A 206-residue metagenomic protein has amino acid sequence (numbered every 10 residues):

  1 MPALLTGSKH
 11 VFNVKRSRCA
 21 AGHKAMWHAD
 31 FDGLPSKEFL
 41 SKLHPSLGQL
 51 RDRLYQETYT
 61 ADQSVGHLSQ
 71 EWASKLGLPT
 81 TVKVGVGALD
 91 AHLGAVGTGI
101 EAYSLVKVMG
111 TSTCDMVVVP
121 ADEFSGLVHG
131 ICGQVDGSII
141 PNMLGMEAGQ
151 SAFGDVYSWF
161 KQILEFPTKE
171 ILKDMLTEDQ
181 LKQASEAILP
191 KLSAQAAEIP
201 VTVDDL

Functional and structural regions predicted by a protein language model:
M1-V86: Gly/Ser/Thr-rich active-site cleft segment
A3-S8, S36-Y55, P120-A121, L127-L206: A short helix-loop
K24, L93-G97, T113-V117: Short beta-strand scaffold segments in enzyme catalytic cores
L68, A91, A152-V156: Catalytic-loop motifs flanking and including active-site residues across diverse enzymes
S69-L78, A88-S104: Conserved phosphate-binding catalytic cores of ATP/NTP-utilizing and phosphoryl-transfer enzymes
P79-V84, E101, I139-E147: A short glycine/serine-rich beta->alpha loop
K107: Conserved active-site beta-strand element of glycosyltransferases/polysaccharide synthases
